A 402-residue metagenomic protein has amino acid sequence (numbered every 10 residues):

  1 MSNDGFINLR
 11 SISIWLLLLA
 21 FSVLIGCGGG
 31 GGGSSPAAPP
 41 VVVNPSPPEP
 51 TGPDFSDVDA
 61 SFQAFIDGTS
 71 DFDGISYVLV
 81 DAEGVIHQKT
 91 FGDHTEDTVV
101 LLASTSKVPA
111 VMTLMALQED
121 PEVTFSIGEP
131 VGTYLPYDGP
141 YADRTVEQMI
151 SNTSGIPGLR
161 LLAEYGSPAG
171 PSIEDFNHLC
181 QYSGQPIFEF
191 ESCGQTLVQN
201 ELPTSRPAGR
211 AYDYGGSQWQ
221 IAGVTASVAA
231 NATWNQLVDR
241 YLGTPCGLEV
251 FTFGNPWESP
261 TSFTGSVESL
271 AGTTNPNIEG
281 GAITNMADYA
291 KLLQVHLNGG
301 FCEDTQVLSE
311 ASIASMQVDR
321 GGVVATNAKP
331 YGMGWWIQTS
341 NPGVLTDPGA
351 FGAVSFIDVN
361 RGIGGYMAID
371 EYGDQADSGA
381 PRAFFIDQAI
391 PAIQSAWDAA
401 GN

Functional and structural regions predicted by a protein language model:
S2-L16: Bacterial N-terminal signal peptides that target proteins for export
V23-G26: C-terminal motif of bacterial Sec signal peptides marking the signal peptidase cleavage site
G31-K89, T98, A230-A232, T244 (+1 more regions): Catalytic loop of the DD-peptidase/beta-lactamase superfamily, centered on the K-T-G motif and neighboring
D73, H94-Y214: Active-site-proximal loop and beta-strand segments within enzyme catalytic domains
S76-L79, L101-A103, P109, Q148-S151 (+6 more regions): Structural recognition of the beta-strand scaffold that forms the well-ordered cores of secreted hydrolase catalytic
I86-H87, D138-E147, G155-L162, A232-N235 (+2 more regions): Secretory-pathway/luminal and periplasmic proteins that interact with or process carbohydrate-rich
A116-Y137, A229-P256, D304-E310: Short, well-structured active-site flanking segments
R160-P260, P276-A290: Catalytic-site signature segments of enzymes, centered on catalytic residues
